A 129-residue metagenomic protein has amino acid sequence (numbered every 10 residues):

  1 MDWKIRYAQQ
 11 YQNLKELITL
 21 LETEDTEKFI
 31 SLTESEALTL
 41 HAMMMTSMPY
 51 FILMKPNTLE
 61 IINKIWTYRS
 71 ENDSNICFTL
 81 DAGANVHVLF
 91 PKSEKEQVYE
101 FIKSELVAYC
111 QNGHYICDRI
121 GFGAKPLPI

Functional and structural regions predicted by a protein language model:
M1-I129: C-terminal nucleotide
